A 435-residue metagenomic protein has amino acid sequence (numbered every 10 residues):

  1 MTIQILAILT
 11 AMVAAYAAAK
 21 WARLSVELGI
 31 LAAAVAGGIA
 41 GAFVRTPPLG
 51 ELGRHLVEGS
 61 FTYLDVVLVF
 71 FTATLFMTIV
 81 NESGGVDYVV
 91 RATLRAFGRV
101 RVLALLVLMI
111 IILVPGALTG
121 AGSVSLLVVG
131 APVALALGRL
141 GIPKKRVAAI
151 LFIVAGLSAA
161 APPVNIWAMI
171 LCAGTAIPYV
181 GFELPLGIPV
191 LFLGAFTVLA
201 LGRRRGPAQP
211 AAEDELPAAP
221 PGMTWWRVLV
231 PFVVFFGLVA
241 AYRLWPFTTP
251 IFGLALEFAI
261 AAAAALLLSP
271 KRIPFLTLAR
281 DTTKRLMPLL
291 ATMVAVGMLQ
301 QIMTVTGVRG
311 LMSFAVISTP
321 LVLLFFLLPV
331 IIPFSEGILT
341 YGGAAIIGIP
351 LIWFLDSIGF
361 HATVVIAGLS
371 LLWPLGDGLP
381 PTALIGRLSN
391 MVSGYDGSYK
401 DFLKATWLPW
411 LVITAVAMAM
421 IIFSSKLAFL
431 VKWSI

Functional and structural regions predicted by a protein language model:
M1-I3, A22-L24, G53-D65, A176-G187 (+5 more regions): Interfacial loop-to-helix junctions that mark the boundaries of transmembrane helices in multi-pass membrane
T2-L6, F61-V67, T93-I110, R139-V147 (+4 more regions): Membrane-interfacial loop-to-helix junctions in multi-pass transporters
Q4-Y16, L24-T46, V67-L75, R227-G237 (+2 more regions): Hydrophobic mid-bilayer segments of alpha-helices in multi-pass membrane transport proteins, especially secondary
R23-V26, L64-V66, M77-D87, G116-V128 (+4 more regions): Short helix-coil transition sites and intra-membrane helix breaks within transmembrane domains of multi-pass
L28, E51-D87, A255, A263-G310 (+1 more regions): Core transmembrane alpha-helical segments of multi-pass membrane transporters/permeases
F71-T72, A96-P132, S318-P374: Hydrophobic alpha-helical transmembrane segments of multi-pass integral membrane proteins, predominantly secondary
Y88-V90, S123-A136, N165-T175, G342-F354 (+1 more regions): Re-entrant/interfacial helical elements at transmembrane boundaries that shape and gate the permeation pathway
A134-R227, G386-I435: Membrane-core helix-loop-helix motifs of multi-pass transport proteins
